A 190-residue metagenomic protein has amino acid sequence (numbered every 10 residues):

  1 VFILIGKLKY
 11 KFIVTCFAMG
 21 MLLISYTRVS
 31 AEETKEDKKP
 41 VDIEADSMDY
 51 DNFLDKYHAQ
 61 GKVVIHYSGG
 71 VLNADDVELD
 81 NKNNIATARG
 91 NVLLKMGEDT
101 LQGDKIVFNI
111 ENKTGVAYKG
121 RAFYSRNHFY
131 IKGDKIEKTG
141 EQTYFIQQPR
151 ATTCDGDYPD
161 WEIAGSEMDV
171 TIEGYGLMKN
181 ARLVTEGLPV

Functional and structural regions predicted by a protein language model:
V1-F2, S25: Disordered, low-complexity tails and leader-like regions
F2-C16: Bacterial N-terminal signal peptides that target proteins for export
V14-S25: Bacterial N-terminal signal peptides
A31-V190: Structural signature for solvent-exposed beta-strand/loop edge elements and short helix-capping sites, enriched
